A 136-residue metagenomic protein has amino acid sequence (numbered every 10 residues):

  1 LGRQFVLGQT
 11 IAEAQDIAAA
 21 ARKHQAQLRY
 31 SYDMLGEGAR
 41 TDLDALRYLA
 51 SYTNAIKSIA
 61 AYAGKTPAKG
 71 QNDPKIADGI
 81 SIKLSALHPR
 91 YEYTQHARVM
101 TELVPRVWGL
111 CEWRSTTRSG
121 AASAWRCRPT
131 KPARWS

Functional and structural regions predicted by a protein language model:
L1-S123: Alpha/beta catalytic barrel-like cores
G38, A122, R128-W135: Short acidic, Gly/Ser-rich segments with clustered Asp/Glu that frequently serve as metal-coordination loops in enzyme
K65-K69, K131, S136: Terminal amphipathic helices with adjacent charged low-complexity linkers/tails
